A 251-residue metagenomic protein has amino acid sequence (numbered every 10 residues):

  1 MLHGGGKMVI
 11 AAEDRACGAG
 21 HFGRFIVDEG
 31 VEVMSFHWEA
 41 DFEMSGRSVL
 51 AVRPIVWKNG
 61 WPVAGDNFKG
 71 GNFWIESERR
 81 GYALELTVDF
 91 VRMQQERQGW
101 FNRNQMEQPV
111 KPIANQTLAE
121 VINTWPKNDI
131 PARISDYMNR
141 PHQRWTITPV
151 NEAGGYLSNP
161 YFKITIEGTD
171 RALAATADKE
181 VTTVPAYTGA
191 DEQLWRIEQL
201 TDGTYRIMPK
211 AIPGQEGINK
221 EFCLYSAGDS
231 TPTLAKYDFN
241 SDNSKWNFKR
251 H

Functional and structural regions predicted by a protein language model:
M1-R15, E29-N72, V181-V184, A227 (+1 more regions): Beta-rich carbohydrate-recognition and catalytic domains
H3-G5, A19, R47-V52, R140-H142 (+2 more regions): Short edge beta-strand segments in beta-sheet-rich domains
M8-E13, H21-F22, D41, I207-P213: Short, glycine/charged-rich beta-strand-loop motifs at protein surfaces that mediate ligand recognition and catalysis
G20-G23, F222: Beta-propeller and closely related beta-sheet repeat lectin domains
F25, V31-A40, E76, K163-I164 (+1 more regions): Hydrophobic core segments of beta-strands in well-ordered, beta-rich domains
I26-D28, Q199-L200: Extracellular/periplasmic catalytic domains that process cell-envelope and extracellular macromolecules
G70-H251: Lectin-like carbohydrate-binding module/patch detector with strong preference for beta-trefoil
